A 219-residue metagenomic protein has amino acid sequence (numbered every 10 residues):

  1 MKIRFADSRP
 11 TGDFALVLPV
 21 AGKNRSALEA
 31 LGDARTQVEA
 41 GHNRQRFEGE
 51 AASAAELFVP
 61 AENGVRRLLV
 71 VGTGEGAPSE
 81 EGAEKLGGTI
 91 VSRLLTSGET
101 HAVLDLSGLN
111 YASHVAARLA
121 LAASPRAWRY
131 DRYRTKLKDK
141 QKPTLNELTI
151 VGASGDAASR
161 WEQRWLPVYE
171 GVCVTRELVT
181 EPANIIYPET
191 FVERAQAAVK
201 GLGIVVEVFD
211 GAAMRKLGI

Functional and structural regions predicted by a protein language model:
M1-I219: Glycine-/small-residue-enriched capping loops at alpha/beta junctions
